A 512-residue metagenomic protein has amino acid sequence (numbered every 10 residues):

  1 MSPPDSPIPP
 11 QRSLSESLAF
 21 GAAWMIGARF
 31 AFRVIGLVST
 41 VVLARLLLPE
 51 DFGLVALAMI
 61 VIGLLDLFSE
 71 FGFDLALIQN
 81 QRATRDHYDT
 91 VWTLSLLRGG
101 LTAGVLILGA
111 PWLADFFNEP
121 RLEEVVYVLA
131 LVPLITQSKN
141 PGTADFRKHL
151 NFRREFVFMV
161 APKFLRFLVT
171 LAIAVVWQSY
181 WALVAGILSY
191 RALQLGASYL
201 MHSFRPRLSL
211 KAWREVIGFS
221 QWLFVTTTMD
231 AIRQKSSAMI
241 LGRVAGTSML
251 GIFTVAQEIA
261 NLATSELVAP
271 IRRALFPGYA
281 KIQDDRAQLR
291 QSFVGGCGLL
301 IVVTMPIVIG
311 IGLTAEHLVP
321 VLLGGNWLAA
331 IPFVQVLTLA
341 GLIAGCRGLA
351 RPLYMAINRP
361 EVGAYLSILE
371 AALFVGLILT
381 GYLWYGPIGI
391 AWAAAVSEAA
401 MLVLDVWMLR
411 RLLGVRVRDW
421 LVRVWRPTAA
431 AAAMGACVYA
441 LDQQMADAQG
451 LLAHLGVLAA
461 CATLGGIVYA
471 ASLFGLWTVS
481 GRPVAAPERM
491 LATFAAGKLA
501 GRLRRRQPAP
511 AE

Functional and structural regions predicted by a protein language model:
M1-L37, L75-I78, R82-T93, L122 (+4 more regions): N-terminal membrane topogenesis motif
S2-D5, L14-F73, R98-A110, Y127 (+5 more regions): Signature of the first transmembrane helix
S2-I8, F30, T93-N118, E124-Y127 (+6 more regions): Alpha-helical transmembrane segments of multi-pass membrane transport and lipid-handling proteins
S2-L14, L18, R153, V157 (+4 more regions): Interhelical loop/hinge segments that connect adjacent transmembrane helices in multipass membrane
S2-P9, R410-R411, V415-V417, Y439-E512: Membrane-proximal transmembrane or re-entrant/amphipathic helices at the cytosolic face
P9, F32, G36, T40 (+13 more regions): Short runs within selected transmembrane alpha-helices of multi-pass transporters and secretion channels
G21-G36, L183-G186, Y190, Q194 (+11 more regions): Transmembrane helical elements of multi-pass membrane transporters/channels
Q79-L94, I252-I368: Specific pore-lining/lateral-gate transmembrane helices of multi-pass inner-membrane transport and insertion machines
